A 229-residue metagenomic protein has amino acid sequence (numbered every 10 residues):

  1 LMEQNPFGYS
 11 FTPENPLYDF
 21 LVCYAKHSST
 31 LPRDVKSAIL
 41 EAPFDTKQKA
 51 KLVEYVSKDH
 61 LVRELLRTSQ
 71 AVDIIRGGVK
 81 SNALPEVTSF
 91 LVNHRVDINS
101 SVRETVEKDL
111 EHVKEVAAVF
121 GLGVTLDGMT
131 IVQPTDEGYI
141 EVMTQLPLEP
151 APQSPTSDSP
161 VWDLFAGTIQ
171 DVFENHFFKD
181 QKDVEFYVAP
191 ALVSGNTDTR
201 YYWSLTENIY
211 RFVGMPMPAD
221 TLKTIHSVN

Functional and structural regions predicted by a protein language model:
L1-N229: Metal-dependent amide/peptide-bond hydrolase catalytic core, centered on the "pita-bread" metallohydrolase fold
